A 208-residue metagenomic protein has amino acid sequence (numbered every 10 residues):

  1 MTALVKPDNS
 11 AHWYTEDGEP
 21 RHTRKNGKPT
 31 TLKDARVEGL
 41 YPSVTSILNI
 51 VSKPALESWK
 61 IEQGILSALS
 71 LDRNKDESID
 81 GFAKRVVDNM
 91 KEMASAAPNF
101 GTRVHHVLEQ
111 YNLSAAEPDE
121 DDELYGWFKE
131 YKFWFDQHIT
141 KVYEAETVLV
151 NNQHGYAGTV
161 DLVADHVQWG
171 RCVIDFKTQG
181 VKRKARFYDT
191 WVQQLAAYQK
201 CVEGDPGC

Functional and structural regions predicted by a protein language model:
M1-A157: Metal-dependent nuclease catalytic cores that hydrolyze phosphodiester bonds in DNA/RNA, characterized by
E146-C208: Mg2+/Mn2+-dependent nuclease catalytic core
